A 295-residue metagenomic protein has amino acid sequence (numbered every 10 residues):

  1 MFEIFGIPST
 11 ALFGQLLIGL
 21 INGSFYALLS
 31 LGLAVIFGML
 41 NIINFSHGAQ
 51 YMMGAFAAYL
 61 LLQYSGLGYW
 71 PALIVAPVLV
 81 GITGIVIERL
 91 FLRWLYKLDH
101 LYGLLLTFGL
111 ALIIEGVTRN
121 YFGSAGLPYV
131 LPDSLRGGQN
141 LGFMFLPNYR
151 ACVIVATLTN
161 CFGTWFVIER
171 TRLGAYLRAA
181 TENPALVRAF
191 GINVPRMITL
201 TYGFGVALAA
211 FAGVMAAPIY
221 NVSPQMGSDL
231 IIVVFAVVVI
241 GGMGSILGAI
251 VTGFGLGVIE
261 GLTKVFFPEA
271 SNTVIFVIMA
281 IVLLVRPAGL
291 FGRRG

Functional and structural regions predicted by a protein language model:
M1-L29, A57, Y69-A72, L98-Y102 (+3 more regions): Membrane-interfacial amphipathic/re-entrant helices at transmembrane-helix boundaries
F2, T10-A11, L90, Y121 (+3 more regions): Cytosolic-side transmembrane-helix boundaries in multi-pass membrane proteins
I4, M39-V86, L90: Membrane-embedded helix boundary and interhelical linker motif in transport proteins
N22, M144-V222, I246-T252: Helix-loop-helix "hairpin" substructures at the membrane interface of multi-pass membrane proteins
Y26, G66-V78, T199-A209, G213-V214 (+2 more regions): Transmembrane alpha-helical segments in multi-pass inner-membrane proteins
A55-Y59, P77-T83, L110-T118, A156-W165 (+4 more regions): Hydrophobic core segments of alpha-helical transmembrane domains in multi-pass membrane transport and ion-translocation
G66-L110, V117, V251-T252, L256 (+1 more regions): Alpha-helical transmembrane segments within multi-pass membrane transporters and channels
W94-R170, V194-L200, L262, E269 (+2 more regions): Transmembrane helix-bundle core of multi-pass membrane transporters and related energy-transducing complexes
